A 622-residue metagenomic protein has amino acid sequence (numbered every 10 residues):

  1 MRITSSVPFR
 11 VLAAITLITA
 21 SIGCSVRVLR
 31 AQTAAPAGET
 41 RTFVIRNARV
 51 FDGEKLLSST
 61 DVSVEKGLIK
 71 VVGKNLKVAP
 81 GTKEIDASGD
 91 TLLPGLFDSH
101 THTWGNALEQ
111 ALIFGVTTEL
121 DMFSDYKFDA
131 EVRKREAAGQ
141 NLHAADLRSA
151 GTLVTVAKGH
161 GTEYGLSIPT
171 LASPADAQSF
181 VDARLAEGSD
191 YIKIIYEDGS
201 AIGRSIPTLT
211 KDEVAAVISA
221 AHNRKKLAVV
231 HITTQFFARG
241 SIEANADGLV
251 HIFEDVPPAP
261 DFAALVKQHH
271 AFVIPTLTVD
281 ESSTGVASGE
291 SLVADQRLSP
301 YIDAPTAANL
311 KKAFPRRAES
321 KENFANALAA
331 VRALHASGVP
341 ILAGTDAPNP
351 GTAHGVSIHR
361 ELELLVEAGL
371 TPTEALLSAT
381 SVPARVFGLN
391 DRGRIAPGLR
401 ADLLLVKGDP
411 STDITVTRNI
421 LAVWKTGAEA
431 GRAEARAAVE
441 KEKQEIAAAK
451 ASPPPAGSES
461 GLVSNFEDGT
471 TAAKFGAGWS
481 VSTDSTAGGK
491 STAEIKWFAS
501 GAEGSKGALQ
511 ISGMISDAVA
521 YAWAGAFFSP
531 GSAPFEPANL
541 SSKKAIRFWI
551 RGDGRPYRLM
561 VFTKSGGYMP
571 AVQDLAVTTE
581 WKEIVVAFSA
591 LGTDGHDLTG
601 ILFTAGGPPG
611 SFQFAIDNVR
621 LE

Functional and structural regions predicted by a protein language model:
T33-A37, V50-D61, K74, A353-V356 (+2 more regions): Acidic, glycine-enriched loop/beta-strand segments at the rims of small-molecule binding/catalytic pockets
A35-R41, E54-L93: Histidine-rich, glycine-flanked metal-binding segment
R41-I45, K77-I113, T117: Replace "His-x-His-based motif
G95-T103, T162-S179: Active-site mouth loops of central-metabolism enzymes
L108-E131, A144-T152, S189-G199, L227 (+3 more regions): Divalent metal-dependent hydrolysis catalytic cores, especially in the metallo-beta-lactamase
N141-A145, A150-T152, P207-V230, P275: Alpha-helix-loop-beta-strand connector modules within alpha/beta enzyme cores
S179-R204, F253-A368, A438-K443: Active-site neighborhoods of metal-dependent hydrolases
A451-E622: Beta-rich carbohydrate-recognition modules and glycan-binding surfaces
